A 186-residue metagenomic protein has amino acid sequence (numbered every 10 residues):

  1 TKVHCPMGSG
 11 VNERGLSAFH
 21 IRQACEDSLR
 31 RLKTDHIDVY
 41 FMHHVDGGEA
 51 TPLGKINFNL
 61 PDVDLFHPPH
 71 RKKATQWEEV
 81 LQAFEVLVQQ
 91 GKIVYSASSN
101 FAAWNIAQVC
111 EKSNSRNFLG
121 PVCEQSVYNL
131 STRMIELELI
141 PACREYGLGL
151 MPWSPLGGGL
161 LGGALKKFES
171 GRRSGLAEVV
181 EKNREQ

Functional and structural regions predicted by a protein language model:
T1-M7, E124-V127: A short, structured active-site edge motif that brings together acidic residues
C5, T34, M42, G47: Flexible cofactor-recognition loop at the NAD(P)H-binding site of Rossmann-like short-chain dehydrogenase/reductase
C5-R22, F66-T75: Active-site mouth loops of central-metabolism enzymes
R14-L32, W77, Q82, I106-C110: Short, acidic/polar
T34-D35, I93: Active-site acidic short loop of glycosyltransferases
V39-Y40, A97: Acidic/hydrophobic-patterned starts of short beta strands in beta-sheet-rich repeat architectures
V45-Q186: Beta/alpha (TIM)-barrel catalytic core signal, keyed to glycine-rich beta->alpha loops juxtaposed to Asp/Glu that bind
